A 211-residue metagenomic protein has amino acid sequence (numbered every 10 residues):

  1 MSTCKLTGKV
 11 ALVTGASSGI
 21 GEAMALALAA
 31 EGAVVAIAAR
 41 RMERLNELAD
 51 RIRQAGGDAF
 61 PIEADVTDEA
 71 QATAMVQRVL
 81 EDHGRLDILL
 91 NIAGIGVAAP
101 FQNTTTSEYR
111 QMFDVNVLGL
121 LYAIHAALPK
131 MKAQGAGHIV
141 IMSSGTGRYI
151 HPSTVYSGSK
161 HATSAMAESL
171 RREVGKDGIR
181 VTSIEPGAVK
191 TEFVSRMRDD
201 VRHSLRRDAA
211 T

Functional and structural regions predicted by a protein language model:
V10, S17-S18: Conserved glycine-rich cofactor-binding loop
E31-L48: Conserved glycine-rich Rossmann-like NAD(P)H-binding loop of the short-chain dehydrogenase/reductase
M42-E43, E63-A74, T106: The beta1-alpha1 cofactor-binding region of Rossmann-like NAD(H)/NADP(H)-dependent oxidoreductases
P100-F101, E108-R110: Substrate-binding pocket helix/loop in short-chain dehydrogenase/reductase
T104, I150-G158, S169: Active-site loop-to-helix junction immediately N-terminal to the catalytic Tyr of the SDR YXXXK motif in Rossmann-fold
I124, S159: Active-site helix of classical SDR
S144: Residue(s) in the substrate-gating loop at a strand-loop-helix junction that position the organic substrate next
